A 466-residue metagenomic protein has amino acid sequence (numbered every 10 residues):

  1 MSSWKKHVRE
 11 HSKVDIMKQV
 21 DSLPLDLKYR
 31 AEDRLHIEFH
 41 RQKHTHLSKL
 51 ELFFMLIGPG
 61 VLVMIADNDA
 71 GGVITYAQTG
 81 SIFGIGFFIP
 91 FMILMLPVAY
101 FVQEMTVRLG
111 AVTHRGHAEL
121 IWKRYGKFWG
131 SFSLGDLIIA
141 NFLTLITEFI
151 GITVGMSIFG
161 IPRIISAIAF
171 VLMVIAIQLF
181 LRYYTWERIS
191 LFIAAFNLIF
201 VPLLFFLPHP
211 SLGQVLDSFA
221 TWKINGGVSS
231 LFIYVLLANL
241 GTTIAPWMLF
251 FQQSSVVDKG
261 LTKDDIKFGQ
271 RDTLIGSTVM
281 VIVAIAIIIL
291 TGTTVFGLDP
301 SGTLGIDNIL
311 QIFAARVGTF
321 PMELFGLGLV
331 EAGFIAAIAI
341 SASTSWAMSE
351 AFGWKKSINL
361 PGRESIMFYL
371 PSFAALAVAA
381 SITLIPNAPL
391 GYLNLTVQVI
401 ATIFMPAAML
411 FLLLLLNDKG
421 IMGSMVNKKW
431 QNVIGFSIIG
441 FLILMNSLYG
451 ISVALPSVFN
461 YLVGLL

Functional and structural regions predicted by a protein language model:
H36-R41, T75-G80, E104-W129, L298-A314 (+3 more regions): Flexible loop linkers connecting adjacent transmembrane helices in multi-pass alpha-helical membrane transporters
E51, Q78-E104, A118-W122, W129 (+1 more regions): Extracellular loop-to-transmembrane helix junctions
M64, V98-T106, F128-E148, T153-Y183 (+2 more regions): Helix-loop-helix module between adjacent transmembrane segments
A70-Y76, T185, W247-V279, G297-L310 (+1 more regions): Hydrophobic, small-residue-rich membrane helices and short re-entrant helix-turn-helix hairpins that build
V98-V112, V257, T278-N308: Extracellular/periplasmic helix-exit of transmembrane alpha-helices
K127-F128, I164-A169, I275, V279 (+3 more regions): Loop-to-transmembrane helix boundary motifs in multi-pass membrane proteins
L134, I158-F180, F196-V201, F205 (+2 more regions): Transmembrane alpha-helical segments of multi-pass small-molecule transport proteins
A195-K223, I233-Q253, F411-G420, N446-S457: Hydrophobic alpha-helical segments and their helix-loop junctions in multi-pass secondary transporters
